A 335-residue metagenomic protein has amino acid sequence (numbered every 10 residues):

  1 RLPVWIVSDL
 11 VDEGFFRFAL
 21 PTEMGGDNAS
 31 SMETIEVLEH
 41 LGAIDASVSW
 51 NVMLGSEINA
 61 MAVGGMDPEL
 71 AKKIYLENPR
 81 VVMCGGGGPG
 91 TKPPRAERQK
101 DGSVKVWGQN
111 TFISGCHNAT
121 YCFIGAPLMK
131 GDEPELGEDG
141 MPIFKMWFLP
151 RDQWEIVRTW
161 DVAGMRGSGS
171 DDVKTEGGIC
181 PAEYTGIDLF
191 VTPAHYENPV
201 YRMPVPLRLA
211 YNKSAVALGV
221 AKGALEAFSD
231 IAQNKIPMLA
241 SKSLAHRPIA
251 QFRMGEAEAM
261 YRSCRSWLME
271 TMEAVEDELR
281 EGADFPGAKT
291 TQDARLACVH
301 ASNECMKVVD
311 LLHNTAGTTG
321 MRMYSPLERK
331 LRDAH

Functional and structural regions predicted by a protein language model:
V4-D12, R17-A119, P134-E135, M141: Glycine-rich flavin
L10, A221, C264: Residue-level signal for inorganic ion chemistry
G87-G90, W107, A126, L149-V162: Active-site glycine-rich loop that binds ribose-phosphate moieties when present
Q109-Q153, G317: DPxDG-like acidic metal-binding loop motif
A163-Y261: Glycine-rich beta->alpha junctions and the first turn(s) of the following alpha-helix
G219, G255-R262, R295, V299-M306 (+1 more regions): Generic structural signal for well-ordered, non-transmembrane alpha-helical segments in soluble/cytosolic regions
S263-H300, H313-A316, M321: C-terminal helix-coil-helix/basic helical segment that borders enzyme active sites and/or dimer interfaces and provides
A316-H335: Glycine-rich phosphate/cofactor-binding loops in nucleotide/flavin-utilizing enzymes
